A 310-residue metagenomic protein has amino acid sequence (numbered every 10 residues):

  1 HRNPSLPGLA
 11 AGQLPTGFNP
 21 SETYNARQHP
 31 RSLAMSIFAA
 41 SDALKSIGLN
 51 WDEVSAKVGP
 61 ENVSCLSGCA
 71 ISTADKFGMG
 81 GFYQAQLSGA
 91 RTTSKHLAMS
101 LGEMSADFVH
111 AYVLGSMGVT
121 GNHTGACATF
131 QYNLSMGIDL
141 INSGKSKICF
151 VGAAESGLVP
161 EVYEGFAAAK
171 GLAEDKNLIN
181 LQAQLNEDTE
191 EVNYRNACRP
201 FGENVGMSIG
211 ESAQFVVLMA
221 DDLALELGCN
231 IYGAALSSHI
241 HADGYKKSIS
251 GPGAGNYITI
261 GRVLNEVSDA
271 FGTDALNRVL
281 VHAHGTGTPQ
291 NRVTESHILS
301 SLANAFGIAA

Functional and structural regions predicted by a protein language model:
H1-S67, N133-M136, I258-N277, L302: Conserved active-site "lid/cap" helical segment
R2-P4, R31, C69-N122, V162-D188 (+1 more regions): Active-site-proximal gating segment of KS-fold condensing enzymes and close homologs
M35-G48, G102, A106, T120-E155 (+1 more regions): Active-site-proximal alpha-helical scaffold in enzymes
A40, C65, F130, G137 (+5 more regions): Conserved small-residue
E53-S64, V119-G125, I148-A154, N230-H239 (+2 more regions): Beta-strand segments within the central parallel beta-sheet cores of soluble alpha/beta enzyme folds
C69-S72, G125-T129, A153-L158, S237-A242 (+1 more regions): Acidic, glycine-rich active-site loops and adjacent beta-strand->loop/helix elements that engage anionic groups
N177-G272, V279-L280: Condensing-enzyme catalytic core mediating Claisen C-C bond formation in acyl metabolism
G244-N256, G285-A303: Short glycine/threonine-rich loop-to-helix capping motif typified by GTGT followed within a few residues by an Asp-Pro
